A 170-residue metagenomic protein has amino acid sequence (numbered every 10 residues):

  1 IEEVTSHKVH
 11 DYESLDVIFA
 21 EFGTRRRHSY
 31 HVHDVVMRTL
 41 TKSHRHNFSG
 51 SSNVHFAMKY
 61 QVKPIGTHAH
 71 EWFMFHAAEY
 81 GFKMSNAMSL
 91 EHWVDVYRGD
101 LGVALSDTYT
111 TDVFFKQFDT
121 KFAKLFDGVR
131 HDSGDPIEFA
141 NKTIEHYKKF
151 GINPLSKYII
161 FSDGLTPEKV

Functional and structural regions predicted by a protein language model:
I1-F150: Buried, small/hydrophobic-residue-enriched core segments of structured protein domains
S49, L165-V170: Catalytic cores of alpha/beta
F126-D127, L155-Y158: Residue-level recognition of the N-termini of beta-strands and the immediately preceding loop/turn
G134, G164-L165: Structured loop/turn residues at secondary-structure junctions
I159-D163: Extended hydrophobic secondary-structure segments that form protein cores and membrane-embedded regions
